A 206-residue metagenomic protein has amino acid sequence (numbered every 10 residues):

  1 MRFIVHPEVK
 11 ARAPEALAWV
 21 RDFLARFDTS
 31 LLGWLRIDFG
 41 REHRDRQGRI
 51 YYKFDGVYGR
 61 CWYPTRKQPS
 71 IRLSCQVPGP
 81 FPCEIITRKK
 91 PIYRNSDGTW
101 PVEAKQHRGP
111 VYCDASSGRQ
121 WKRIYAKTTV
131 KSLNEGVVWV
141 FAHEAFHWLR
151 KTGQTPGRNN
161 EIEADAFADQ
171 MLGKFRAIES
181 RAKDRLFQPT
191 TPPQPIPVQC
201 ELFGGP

Functional and structural regions predicted by a protein language model:
M1-V111, S116-V130: A metal-dependent hydrolase signature that marks the N-terminal structural subdomain at the beginning of catalytic folds
P14-A18, F175-P206: Long, well-structured alpha-helical subdomains associated with metal-dependent extracellular/ecto-lumenal hydrolases
I37-F39, Q154, D184-L186: Acidic carboxylate-rich catalytic motifs and surrounding loops in phosphoryl-/glycosyl-chemistry enzymes
P78-F81, K151, T155: Beta-strand-rich cores of mature extracytoplasmic or soluble domains
T128-V130, E135-W139: Short amphipathic alpha helix immediately N-terminal
W139-T152, A164: Active-site recognition of the HExxH zinc-binding catalytic motif
W148, T152, Q170-F175: Active-site catalytic microenvironments for nucleophilic, acid-base chemistry
N159-K174: An active-site-proximal "capping" alpha-helix that borders the catalytic cofactor pocket
